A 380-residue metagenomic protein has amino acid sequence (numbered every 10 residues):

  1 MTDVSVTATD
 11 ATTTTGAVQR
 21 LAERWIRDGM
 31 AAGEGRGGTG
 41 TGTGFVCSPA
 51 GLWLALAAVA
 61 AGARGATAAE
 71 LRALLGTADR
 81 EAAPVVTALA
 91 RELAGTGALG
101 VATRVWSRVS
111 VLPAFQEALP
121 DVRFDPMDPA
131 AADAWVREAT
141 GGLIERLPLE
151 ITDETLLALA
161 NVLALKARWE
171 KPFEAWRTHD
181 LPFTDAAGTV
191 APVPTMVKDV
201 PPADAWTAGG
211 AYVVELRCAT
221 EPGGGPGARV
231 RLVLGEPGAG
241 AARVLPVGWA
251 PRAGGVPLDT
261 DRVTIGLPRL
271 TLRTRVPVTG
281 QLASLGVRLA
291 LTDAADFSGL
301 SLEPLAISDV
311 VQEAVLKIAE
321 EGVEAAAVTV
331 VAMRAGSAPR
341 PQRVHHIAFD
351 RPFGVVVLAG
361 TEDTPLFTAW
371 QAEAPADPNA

Functional and structural regions predicted by a protein language model:
M1-P126, G360, Q371, N379-A380: Detector for small/aliphatic-rich hydrophobic stretches
V4, R20-A22, G210-V213, E313 (+1 more regions): Short glycine-rich loop/turn motifs
G42, A88-E236, T260-P341: Non-catalytic, conformational "gating/processing" segments within enzyme and secreted inhibitor domains
G62-A66, A167, G238: A generic secondary-structure signal for well-formed alpha-helical elements
T67-A69, A241, T274-V276, T364-T368 (+1 more regions): Extracytoplasmic/secreted cell-surface and envelope-processing proteins
R72-A73, F173-D180, A242-P251: Short Gly/aromatic-enriched secondary-structure transition segments
L159, V214-R231, P339-A380: Extended hydrophobic
G235, G240-R243: N-terminal leader/presequence segments that are low-structure and precede the mature protein or first folded domain
